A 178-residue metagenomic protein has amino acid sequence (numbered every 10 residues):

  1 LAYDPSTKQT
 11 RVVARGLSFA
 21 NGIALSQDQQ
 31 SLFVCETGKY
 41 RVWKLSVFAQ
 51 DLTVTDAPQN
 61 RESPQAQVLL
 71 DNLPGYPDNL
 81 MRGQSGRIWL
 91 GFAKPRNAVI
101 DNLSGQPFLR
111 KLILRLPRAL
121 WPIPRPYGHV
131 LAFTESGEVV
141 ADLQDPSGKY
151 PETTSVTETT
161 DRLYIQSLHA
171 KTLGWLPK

Functional and structural regions predicted by a protein language model:
L1-K178: Sequence-structural signature of mature extracellular/luminal beta-sheet repeat domains, prominently beta-propellers
